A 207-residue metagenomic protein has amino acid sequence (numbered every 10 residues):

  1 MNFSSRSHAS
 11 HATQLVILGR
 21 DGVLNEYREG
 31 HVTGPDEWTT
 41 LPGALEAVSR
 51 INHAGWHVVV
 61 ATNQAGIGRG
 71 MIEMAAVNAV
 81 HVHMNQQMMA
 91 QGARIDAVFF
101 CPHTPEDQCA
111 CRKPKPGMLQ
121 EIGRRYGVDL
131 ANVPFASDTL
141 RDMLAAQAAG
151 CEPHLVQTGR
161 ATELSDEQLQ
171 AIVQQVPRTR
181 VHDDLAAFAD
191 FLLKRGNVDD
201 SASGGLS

Functional and structural regions predicted by a protein language model:
N2-H11, M74-A75, A79-D96, P105-F135 (+1 more regions): Asp-based, Mg2+/Mn2+-dependent phosphohydrolase catalytic module
N2-V59: Active-site neighborhood of HAD-like aspartate-dependent phosphohydrolases
I17-G19, A61, A136, H182: Generic enzyme active-site microenvironment
R20-P42, I67-A76, A90-A93, H103-A110: Metal-dependent phosphoesterase signature
V32, L45, W56-A61, V77-M84 (+1 more regions): Short Lys/Arg-rich amphipathic alpha-helical segments
